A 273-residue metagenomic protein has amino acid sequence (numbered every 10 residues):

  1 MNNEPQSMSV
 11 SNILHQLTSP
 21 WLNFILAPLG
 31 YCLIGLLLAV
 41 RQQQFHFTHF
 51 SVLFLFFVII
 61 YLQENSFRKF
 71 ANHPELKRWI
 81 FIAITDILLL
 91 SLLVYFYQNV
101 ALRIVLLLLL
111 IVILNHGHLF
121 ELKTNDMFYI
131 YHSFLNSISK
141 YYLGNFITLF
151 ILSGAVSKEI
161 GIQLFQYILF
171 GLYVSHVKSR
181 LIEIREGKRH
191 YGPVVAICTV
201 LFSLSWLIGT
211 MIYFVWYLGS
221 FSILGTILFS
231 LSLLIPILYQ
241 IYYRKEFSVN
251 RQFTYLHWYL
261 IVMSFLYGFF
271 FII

Functional and structural regions predicted by a protein language model:
M1-S66, L122-N136, K140-L143: Topogenic membrane-insertion module of multi-pass membrane proteins
L14-N23, A71-F81, D126-L135, Y191-C198 (+1 more regions): Short, amphipathic, aromatic/basic-enriched membrane-interface segments that mark the entry/exit of transmembrane
L26-G35, I80-S91, H132-L149, V194-I208 (+1 more regions): Small-residue-rich segments of transmembrane alpha-helices in multi-pass membrane proteins, especially helix faces
L29-L53, L88-V105, Y142-F165, T210-I223 (+1 more regions): Helix-coil boundary and interhelical linker segments in multi-pass alpha-helical membrane proteins
L53-D86, Y167-Y213: Solvent-exposed interhelical
Q63-N72, L114-F128, S175-E186, I237-F247: C-terminal ends of transmembrane helices
F70-L76, I197-M211, V215-I273: Extended hydrophobic alpha-helices typical of membrane-associated regions
K77-A155: Intramembrane alpha-helical segments
